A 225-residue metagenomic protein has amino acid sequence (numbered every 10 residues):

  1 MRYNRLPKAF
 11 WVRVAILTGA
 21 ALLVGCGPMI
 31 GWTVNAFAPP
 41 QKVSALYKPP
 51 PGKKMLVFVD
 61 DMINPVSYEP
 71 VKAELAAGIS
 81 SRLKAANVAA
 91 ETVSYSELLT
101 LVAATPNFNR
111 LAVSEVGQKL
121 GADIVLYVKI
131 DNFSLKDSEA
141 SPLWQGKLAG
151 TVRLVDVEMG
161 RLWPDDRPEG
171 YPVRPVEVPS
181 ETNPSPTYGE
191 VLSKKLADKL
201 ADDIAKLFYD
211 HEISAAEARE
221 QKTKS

Functional and structural regions predicted by a protein language model:
M1-V24: Sec-dependent bacterial lipoprotein signal peptides
C26-G52, V116-K119, V155-S225: C-terminal/domain-edge helix-coil "capping" segments
P51-K129, V157-P164, K195-E212: N-terminal segment of the mature soluble domain
I124, G146-L148: Hydrophobic core residues within well-ordered beta-strands of beta-rich domains
L135-A140: Extracytoplasmic/secreted cell-surface and envelope-processing proteins
P142-W144: Replace "Gram-negative outer membrane beta-barrel proteins" with "bacterial and organellar outer membrane beta-barrel
A149-R153: Conserved beta-strand and immediately adjacent loop positions that scaffold enzyme active sites
